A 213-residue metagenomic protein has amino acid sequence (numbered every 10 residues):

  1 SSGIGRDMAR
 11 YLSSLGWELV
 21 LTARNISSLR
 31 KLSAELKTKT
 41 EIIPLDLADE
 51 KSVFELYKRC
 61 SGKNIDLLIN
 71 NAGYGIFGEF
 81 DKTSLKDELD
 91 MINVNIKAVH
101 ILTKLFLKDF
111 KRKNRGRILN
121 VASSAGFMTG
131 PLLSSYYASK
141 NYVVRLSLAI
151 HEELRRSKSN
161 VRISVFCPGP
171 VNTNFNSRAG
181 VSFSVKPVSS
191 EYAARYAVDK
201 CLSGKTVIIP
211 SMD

Functional and structural regions predicted by a protein language model:
S1-E18: Canonical Rossmann dinucleotide-binding motif of NAD(H)/NADP(H)-dependent dehydrogenases/reductases, specifically
L15-K31: Conserved glycine-rich Rossmann-like NAD(P)H-binding loop of the short-chain dehydrogenase/reductase
L45-E55, L85: The beta1-alpha1 cofactor-binding region of Rossmann-like NAD(H)/NADP(H)-dependent oxidoreductases
N71-I76: Conserved NAD(P)H cofactor-binding loop of Rossmann-fold oxidoreductase domains
E79-F80, D87-I92: Substrate-binding pocket helix/loop in short-chain dehydrogenase/reductase
S123: Residue(s) in the substrate-gating loop at a strand-loop-helix junction that position the organic substrate next
E152-M212: SDR active-site lid
